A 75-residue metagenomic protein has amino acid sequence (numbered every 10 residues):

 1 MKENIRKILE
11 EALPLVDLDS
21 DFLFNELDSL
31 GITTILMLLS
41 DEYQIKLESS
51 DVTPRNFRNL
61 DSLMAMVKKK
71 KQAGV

Functional and structural regions predicted by a protein language model:
M1, D28-G31, N56-N59: Short, conserved alpha-helical segments within structured domains
M1-L18, M66-V75: Thiotemplate assembly-line natural product biosynthesis machinery
E10-L27, Q44-T53: Phosphopantetheine carrier-protein modules
N25-E42: Phosphopantetheine-attachment site and its flanking helix in carrier
V52-G74: C-terminal structural segments of small proteins and small subunits
